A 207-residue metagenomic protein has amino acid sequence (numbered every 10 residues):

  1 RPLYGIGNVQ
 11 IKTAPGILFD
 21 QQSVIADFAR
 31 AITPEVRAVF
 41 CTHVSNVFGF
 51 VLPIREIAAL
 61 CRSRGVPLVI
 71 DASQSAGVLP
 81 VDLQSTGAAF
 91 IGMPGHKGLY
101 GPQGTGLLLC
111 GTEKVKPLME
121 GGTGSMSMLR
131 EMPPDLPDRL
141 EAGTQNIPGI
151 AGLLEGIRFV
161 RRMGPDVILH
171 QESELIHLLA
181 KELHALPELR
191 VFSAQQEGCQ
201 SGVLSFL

Functional and structural regions predicted by a protein language model:
R1, N8-I17: Conserved PLP-anchoring active-site segment centered on the Schiff-base-forming lysine
L3-Y4, C61, L83, L183-H184: A generic structural signal for well-ordered alpha-helical segments
Q10-I11, L68-V69, V191: Hydrophobic beta-strand scaffold residues
L18-S73, G77, G98: Active-site phosphate-binding strand-loop segment of PLP-dependent enzymes
T86-L129: Active-site PLP attachment segment
L136-K181: Structural signature of PLP-dependent enzymes
S173, H177, L183-L207: Conserved PLP-binding catalytic core of the aspartate aminotransferase-like
